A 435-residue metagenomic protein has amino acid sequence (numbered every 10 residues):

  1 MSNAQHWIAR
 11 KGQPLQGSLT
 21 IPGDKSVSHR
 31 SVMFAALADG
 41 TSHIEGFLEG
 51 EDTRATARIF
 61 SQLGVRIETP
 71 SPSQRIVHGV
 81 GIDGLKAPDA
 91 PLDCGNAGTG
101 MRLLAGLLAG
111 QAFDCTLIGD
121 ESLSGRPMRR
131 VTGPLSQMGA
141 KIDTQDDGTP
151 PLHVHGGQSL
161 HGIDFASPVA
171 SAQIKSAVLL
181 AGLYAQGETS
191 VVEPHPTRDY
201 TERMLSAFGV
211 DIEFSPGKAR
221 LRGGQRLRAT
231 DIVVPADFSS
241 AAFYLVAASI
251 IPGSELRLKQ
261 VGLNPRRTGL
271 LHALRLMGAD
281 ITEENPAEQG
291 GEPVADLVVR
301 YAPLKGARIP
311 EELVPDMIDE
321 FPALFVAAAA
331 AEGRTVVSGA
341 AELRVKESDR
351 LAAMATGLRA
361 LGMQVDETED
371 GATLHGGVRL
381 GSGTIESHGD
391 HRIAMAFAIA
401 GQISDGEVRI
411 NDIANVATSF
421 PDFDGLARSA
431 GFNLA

Functional and structural regions predicted by a protein language model:
M1-A435: Structural preference for solvent-exposed beta-strand-turn elements and adjacent flexible terminal/loop segments within
